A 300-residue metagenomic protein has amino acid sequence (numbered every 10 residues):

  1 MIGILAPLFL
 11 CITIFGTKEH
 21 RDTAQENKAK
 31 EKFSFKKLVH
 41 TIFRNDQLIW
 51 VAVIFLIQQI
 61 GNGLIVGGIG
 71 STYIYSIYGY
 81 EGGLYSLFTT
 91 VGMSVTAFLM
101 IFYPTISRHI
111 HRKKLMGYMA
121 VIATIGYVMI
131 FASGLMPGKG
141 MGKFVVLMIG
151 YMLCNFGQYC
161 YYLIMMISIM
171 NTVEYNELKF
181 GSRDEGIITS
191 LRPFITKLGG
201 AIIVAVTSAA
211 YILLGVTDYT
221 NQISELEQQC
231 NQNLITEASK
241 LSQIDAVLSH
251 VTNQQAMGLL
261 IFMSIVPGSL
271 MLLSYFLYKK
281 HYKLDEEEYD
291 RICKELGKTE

Functional and structural regions predicted by a protein language model:
M1-E300: Membrane-embedded alpha-helical bundles of multi-pass transporters/translocases, especially carrier/permease families
